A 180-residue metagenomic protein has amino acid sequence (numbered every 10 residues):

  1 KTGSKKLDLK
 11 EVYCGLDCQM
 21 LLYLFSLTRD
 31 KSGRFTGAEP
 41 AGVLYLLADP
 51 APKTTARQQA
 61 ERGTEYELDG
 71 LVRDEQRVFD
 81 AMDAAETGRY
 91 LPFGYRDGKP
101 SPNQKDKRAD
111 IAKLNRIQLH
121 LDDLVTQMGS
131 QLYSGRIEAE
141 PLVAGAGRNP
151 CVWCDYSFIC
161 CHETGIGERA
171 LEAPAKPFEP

Functional and structural regions predicted by a protein language model:
K1-P180: Structural signature of nuclease core domains in nucleic-acid processing machines
